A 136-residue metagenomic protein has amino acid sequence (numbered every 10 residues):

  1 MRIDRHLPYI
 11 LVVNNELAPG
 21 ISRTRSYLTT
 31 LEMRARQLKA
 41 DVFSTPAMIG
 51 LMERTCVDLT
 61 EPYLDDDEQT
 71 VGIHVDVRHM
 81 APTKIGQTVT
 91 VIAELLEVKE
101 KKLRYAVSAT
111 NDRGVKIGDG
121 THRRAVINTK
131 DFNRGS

Functional and structural regions predicted by a protein language model:
R2-R5: Basic polycationic patches enriched in arginine
P8-S44: Catalytic strand-loop segment that frames the active site of acyl-thioester-processing enzymes
I21-R23, V71-V75, Q87-V91, K101-L103 (+1 more regions): A generic structural signal for short beta-strands and their flanking turns/coil linkers
T45-I49: Conserved N-terminal beta-strand and adjoining loop/helix that marks the start of the Nudix/MutT-like hydrolase domain
V57-T90: Hydrophobic beta-strand-centered segment that forms part of the acyl-chain substrate-binding groove
I85, L95-S136: HotDog/MaoC-like acyl-thioester-processing domains
